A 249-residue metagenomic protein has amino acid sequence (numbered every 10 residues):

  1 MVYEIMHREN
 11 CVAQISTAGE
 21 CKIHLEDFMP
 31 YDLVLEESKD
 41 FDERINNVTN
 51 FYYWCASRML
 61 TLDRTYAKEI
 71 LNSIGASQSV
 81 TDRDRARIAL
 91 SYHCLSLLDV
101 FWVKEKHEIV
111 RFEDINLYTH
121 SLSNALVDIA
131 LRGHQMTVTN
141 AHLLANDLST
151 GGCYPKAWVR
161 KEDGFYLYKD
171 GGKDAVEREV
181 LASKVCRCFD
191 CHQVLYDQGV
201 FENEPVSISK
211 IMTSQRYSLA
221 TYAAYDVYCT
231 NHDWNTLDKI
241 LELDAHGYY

Functional and structural regions predicted by a protein language model:
M1-A141: Regulatory N- and C-terminal appendages and interdomain linkers associated with kinase/kinase-like NTP transferase
M1-E4, E26, P30, E202-N203 (+3 more regions): Intrinsic structural disorder
E9, D174-V176, D233-Y249: Conserved kinase catalytic-core segment
L35-E36, D197-F201, K239-E242: Short C-terminal domain-edge/linker segments immediately following a structured domain
Q78-D84, L90, S96, Q215-V227 (+2 more regions): Secondary-structure junction/capping motif
F112-N231: Conserved ATP-binding subdomain of kinase catalytic cores across diverse folds
